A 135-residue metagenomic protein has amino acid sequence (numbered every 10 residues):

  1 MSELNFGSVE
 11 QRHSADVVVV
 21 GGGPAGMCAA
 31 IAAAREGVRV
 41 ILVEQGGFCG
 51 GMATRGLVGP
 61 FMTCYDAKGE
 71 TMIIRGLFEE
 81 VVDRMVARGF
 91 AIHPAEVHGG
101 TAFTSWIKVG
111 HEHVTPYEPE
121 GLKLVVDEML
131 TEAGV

Functional and structural regions predicted by a protein language model:
M1-E3, P24, A30, H98: Short secondary-structure boundary micro-motifs
M1-V17, E36, K123-L124: Extreme N-terminal leader/targeting segments of oxidoreductases
F6, A32, V38-R39, E44-V135: Conserved N-terminal/central alpha/beta ligand/cofactor-binding core
V17-I41: N-terminal Rossmann-like FAD-binding beta1-loop-alpha1 element of flavoenzymes
